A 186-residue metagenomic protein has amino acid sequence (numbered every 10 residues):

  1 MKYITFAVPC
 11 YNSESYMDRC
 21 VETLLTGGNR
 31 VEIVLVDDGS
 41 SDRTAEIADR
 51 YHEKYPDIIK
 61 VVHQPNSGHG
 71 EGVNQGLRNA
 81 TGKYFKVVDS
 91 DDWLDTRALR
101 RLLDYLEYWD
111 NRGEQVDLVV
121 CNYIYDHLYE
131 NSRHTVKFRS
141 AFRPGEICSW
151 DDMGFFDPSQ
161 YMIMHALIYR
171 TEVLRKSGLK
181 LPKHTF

Functional and structural regions predicted by a protein language model:
M1-T23: N-proximal low-complexity "stem/linker" segments adjacent to membrane-targeting elements
E22-V31: Short, acidic, metal-binding catalytic loop of nucleotide-sugar glycosyltransferases
T23, D37-E46, S67-G68: A conserved acidic beta->alpha catalytic loop
R43, D92-Y105: Acidic donor-binding/catalytic loop of UDP-sugar-dependent glycosyltransferases, especially processive GT2
Q64-A80: Glycine-rich, basic loop-to-helix element that forms the pyrophosphate-binding segment of sugar-nucleotide handling
F85: Short aromatic/hydrophobic "clamp" motif used to bind/position activated sugar donors
L99-T135: Conserved donor NDP-sugar-binding/catalytic core segment of glycosyltransferases
W150-F186: Conserved nucleotide-sugar donor-binding catalytic segment
